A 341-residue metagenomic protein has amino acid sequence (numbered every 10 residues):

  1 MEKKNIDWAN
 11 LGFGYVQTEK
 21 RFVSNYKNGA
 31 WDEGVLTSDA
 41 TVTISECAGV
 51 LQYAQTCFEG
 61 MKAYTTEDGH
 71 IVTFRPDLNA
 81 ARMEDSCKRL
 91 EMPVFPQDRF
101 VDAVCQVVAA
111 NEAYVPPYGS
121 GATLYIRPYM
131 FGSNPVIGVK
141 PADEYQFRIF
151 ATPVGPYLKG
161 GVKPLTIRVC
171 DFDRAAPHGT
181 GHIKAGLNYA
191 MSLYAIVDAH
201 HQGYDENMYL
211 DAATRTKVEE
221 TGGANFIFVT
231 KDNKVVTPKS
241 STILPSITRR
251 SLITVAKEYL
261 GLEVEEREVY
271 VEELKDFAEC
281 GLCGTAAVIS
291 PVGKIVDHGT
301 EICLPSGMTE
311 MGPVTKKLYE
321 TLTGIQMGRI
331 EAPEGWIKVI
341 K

Functional and structural regions predicted by a protein language model:
M1-T18, K159, A213-K341: Conserved catalytic-core subdomain
D7, N79, E84, K88-Q202 (+2 more regions): Extended Lys/Arg-rich, glycine-bearing segments that form polyanion-binding/interaction patches within enzyme domains
E19-R21, F58, E144-Q146, P164-L165 (+3 more regions): Short glycine-rich loop/turn motifs
V23-D32, C57, Y64-G69, P76 (+5 more regions): Short acidic-glycine loop/turn motifs at beta-strand connectors
D32-E46: Short, hydrophobic/aliphatic alpha-helical segments
S45-M61, A286-S290: Conserved phosphate/anionic-ligand binding catalytic regions in large, soluble enzymes, centered on
P96-D98, Y114-T123, N207-L210, L262-Y270 (+1 more regions): Flexible, glycine/charged-enriched surface loops at secondary-structure junctions
